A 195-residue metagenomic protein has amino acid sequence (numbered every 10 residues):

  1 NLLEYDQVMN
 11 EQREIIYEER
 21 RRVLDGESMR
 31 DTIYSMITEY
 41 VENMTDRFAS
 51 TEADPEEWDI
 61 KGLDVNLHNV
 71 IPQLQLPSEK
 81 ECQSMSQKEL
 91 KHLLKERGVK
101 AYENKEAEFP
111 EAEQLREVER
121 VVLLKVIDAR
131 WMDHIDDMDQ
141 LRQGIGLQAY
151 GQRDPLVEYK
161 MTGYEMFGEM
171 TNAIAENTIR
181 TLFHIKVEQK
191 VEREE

Functional and structural regions predicted by a protein language model:
N1-E195: Extended, charged helical/alpha-beta scaffold domains that provide interaction surfaces
